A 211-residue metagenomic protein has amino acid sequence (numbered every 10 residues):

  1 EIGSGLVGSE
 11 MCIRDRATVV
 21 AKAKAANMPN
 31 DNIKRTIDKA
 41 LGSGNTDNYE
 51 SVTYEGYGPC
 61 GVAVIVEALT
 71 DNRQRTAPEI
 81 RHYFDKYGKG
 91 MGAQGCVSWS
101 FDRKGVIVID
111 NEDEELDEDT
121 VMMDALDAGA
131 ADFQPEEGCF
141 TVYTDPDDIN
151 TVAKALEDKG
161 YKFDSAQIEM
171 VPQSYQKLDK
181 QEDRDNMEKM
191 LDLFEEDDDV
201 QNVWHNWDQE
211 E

Functional and structural regions predicted by a protein language model:
E1-G8, I13: Single conserved hydrophobic/aromatic residue that forms the stacking wall/gate of nucleotide- or nucleobase-binding
G8, N27, I33, I80 (+2 more regions): Residue-level signature of catalytic and energy-coupling elements of molecular machines, predominantly ATP/GTP-dependent
E10, R14-R16, S51-P59, M91-D102 (+1 more regions): Flexible hinge/switch segments at interdomain interfaces of large molecular machines
R14-V64: Translation machinery proteins
N27-N32, R73-T76, D117: Helix N-cap / loop-to-helix initiation motif
T46-D47, F84-G92, D113-M123: A general structural motif
E55-L69, T76-R103: RNA pseudouridine synthases
V106-E211: Positively charged, low-complexity, intrinsically disordered RNA-binding extensions
